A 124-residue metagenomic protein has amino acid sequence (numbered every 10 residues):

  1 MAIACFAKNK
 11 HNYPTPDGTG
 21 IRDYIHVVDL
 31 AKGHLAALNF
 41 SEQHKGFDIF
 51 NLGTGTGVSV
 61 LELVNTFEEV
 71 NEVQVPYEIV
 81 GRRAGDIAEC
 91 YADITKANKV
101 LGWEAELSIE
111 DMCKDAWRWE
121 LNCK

Functional and structural regions predicted by a protein language model:
M1-K124: C-terminal substrate-binding subdomain of Rossmann-fold SDR/epimerase-dehydratase oxidoreductases
